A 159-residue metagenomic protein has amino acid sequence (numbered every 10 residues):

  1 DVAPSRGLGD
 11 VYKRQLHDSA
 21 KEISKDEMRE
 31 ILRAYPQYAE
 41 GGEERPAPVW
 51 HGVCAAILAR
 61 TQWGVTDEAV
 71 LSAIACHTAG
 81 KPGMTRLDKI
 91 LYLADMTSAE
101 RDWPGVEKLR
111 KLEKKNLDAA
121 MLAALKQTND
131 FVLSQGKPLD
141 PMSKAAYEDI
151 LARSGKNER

Functional and structural regions predicted by a protein language model:
D1, W50-I57, Y92, K126: A broad detector of short, well-ordered amphipathic alpha-helices that serve as recognition/interaction surfaces
D1-L8, Y12: Single conserved hydrophobic/aromatic residue that forms the stacking wall/gate of nucleotide- or nucleobase-binding
S5-R6, L16-A20, D26-E27, E43 (+2 more regions): Divalent metal-dependent phosphate-bond-processing catalytic cores, especially two-metal-ion Mg2+/Mn2+ enzymes that act
V11, K21-S24, I31: Short active-site-adjacent helix-start/loop capping segments
R29-I74: Helix-adjacent hinge/juxtasegments
